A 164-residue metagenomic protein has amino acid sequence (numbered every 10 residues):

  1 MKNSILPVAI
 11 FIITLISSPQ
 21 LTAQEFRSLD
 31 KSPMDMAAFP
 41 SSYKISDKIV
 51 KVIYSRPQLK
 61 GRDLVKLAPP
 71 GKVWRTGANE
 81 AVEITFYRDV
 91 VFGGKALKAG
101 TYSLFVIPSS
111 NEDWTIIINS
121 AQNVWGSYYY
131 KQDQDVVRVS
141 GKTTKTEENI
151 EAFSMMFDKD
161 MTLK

Functional and structural regions predicted by a protein language model:
M1-F26: Bacterial Sec-dependent N-terminal signal peptides
S4-P7, F11, V65, G71 (+3 more regions): Generic alpha-helix detector with strongest preference for long hydrophobic helices that associate with membranes
P19, E112, D135: Residue-level signal for beta-strand positions within conserved beta-sheet cores that form or flank
Q24-R75, A121-K164: Primarily secretory-pathway and cell-envelope proteins
R75-V124: Mid-length scaffold segments of soluble, non-membrane domains
